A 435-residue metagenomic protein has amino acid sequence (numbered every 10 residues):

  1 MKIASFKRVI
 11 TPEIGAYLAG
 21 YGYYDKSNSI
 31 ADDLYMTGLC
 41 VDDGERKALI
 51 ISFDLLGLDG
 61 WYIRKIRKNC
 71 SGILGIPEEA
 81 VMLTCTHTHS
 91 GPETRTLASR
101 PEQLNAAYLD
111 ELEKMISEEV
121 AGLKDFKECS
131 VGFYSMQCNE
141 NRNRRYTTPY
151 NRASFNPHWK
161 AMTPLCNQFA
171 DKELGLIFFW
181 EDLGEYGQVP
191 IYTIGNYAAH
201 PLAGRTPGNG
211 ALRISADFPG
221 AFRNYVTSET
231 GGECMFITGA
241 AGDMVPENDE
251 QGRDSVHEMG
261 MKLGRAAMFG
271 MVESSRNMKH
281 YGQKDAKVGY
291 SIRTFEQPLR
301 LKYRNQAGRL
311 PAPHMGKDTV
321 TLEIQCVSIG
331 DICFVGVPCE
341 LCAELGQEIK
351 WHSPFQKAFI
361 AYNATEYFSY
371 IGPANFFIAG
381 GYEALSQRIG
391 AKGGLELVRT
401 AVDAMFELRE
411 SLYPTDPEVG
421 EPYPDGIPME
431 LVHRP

Functional and structural regions predicted by a protein language model:
M1-T84, P92-E233, D254-E258, Y281-P435: Conserved beta-alpha junction segments in alpha/beta enzyme cores
T84, G239-A240: Residue-level "edge-of-site" marker
S90-E93, V245-P246: Short Asp/Glu-rich motifs
G231, A241-M244, N248-H280: A conserved active-site cap/scaffold subdomain adjacent to cofactor or substrate pockets
